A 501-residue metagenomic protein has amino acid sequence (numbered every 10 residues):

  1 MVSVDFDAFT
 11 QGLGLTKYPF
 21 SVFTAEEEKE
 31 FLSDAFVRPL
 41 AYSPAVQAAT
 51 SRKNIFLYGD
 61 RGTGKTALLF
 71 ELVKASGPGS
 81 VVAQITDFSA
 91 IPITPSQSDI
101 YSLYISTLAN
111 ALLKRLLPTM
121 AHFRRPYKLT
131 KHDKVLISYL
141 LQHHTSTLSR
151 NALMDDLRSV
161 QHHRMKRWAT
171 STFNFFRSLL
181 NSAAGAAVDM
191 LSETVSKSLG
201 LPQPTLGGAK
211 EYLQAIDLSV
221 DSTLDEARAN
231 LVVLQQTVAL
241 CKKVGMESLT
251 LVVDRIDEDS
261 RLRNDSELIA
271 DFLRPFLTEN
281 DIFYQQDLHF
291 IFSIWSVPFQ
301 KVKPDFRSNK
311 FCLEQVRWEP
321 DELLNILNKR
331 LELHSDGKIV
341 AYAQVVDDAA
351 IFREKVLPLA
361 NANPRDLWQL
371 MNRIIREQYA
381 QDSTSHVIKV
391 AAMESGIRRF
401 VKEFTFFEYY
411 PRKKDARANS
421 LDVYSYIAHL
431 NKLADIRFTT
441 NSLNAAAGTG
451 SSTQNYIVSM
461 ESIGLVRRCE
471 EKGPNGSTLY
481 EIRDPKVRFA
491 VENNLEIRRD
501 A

Functional and structural regions predicted by a protein language model:
M1-S98, F123, R499-A501: Walker A/P-loop-proximal flanking segment of P-loop NTPase domains
V2-A8, S222-L224, R228-F352, L359 (+1 more regions): The catalytic "switch" region of P-loop NTPases
V2-F6, P358, A362-S451: Winged-helix-like regulatory helical subdomains adjacent to P-loop NTPase cores
D60-M246, L465-V466, N475: P-loop NTPase nucleotide-binding core
P126-S146, L331-I388: Conserved AAA+ ATPase small/helical "lid" subdomain
A447-I463, R468-C469: Short amphipathic alpha-helical interaction segments
E470-T478: Short, Lys/Arg-rich nucleic-acid/phosphate-binding segment
T478-A501: Short, amphipathic alpha-helical interaction segments positioned at domain boundaries
